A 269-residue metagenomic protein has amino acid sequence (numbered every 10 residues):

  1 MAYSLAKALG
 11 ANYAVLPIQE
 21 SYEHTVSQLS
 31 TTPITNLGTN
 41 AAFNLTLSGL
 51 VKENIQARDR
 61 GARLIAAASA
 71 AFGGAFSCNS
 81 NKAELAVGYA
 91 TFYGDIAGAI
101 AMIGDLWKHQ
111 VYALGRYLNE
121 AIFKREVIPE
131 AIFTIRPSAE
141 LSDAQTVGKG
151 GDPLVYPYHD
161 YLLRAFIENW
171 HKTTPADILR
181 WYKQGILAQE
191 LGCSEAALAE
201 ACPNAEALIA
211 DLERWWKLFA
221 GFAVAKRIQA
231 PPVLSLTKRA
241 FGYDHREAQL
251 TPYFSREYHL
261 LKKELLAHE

Functional and structural regions predicted by a protein language model:
M1-E269: ATP/NTP-dependent adenylation/nucleotidyl-transfer catalytic domains that generate, transfer, or process NMP-activated
